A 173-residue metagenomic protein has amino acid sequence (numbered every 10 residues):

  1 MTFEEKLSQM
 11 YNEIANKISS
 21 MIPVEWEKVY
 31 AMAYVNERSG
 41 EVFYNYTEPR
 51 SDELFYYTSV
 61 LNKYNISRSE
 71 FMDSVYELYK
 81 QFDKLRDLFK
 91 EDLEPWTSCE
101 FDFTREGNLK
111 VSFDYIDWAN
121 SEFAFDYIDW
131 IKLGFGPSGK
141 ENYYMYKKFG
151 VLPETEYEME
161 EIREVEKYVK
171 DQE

Functional and structural regions predicted by a protein language model:
M1-F3, Y57-L61, F71, M145 (+2 more regions): Extended hydrophobic/Leu-rich segments
M1-N62: N-terminal "first-domain core" detector
T2-Q9, E13, I66-S69, D73-K80 (+4 more regions): Alpha-helix boundary/N-cap detector
E4, A15-I18, W26-A31, E37 (+7 more regions): Aromatic/pi-system hotspot detector in well-structured domains
S8-S19, M72, Y76-Y79, D83-R86 (+3 more regions): Generic detector of well-ordered alpha-helical segments enriched in charged/polar residues, highlighting helical
D52-D87: A broadly used, surface-exposed interaction patch
D73-W130: Amphipathic protein-protein interaction modules
N108-E173: Acidic, proline/glycine-rich low-complexity IDRs
